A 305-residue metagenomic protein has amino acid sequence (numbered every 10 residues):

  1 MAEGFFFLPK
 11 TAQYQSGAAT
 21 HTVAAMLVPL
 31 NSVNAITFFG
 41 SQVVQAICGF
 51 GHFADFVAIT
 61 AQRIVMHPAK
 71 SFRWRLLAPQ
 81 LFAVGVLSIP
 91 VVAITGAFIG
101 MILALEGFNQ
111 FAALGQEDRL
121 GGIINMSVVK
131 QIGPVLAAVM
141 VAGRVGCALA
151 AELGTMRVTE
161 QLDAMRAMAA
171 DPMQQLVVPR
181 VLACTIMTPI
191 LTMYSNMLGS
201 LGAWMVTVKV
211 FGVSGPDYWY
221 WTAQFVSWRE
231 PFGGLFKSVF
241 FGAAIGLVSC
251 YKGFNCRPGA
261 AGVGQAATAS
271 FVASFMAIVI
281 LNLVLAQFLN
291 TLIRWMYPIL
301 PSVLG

Functional and structural regions predicted by a protein language model:
V28-L77, K252-R257: Short, membrane-interfacial amphipathic segments enriched in basic
S71, Q80-L136: Active-site cofactor/substrate anionic-group-binding motifs, chiefly glycine- and Lys/Arg-rich phosphate-binding loops
Q80, E160, D171-T192, A266 (+1 more regions): Start (N-cap) of specific transmembrane helices in multi-pass transporter permeases
T95-F98, A138, A142, V178-T207 (+3 more regions): Hydrophobic alpha-helical transmembrane segments that constitute the membrane-spanning cores of multi-pass membrane
E106-V129, M197-V239, V248-A269, L289-G305: Membrane-interfacial helix-loop-helix connectors in multipass membrane proteins
L120-D163, L191, V248: Hydrophobic alpha-helical transmembrane segments of multi-pass membrane transport proteins
L153-V178, G259-V263: Short cytoplasmic-facing helical segments at TM-TM junctions of multi-pass membrane proteins
P189-M193, M197, S227-A243, F271-V284: Hydrophobic transmembrane alpha-helical segments of multi-pass transport and channel proteins
